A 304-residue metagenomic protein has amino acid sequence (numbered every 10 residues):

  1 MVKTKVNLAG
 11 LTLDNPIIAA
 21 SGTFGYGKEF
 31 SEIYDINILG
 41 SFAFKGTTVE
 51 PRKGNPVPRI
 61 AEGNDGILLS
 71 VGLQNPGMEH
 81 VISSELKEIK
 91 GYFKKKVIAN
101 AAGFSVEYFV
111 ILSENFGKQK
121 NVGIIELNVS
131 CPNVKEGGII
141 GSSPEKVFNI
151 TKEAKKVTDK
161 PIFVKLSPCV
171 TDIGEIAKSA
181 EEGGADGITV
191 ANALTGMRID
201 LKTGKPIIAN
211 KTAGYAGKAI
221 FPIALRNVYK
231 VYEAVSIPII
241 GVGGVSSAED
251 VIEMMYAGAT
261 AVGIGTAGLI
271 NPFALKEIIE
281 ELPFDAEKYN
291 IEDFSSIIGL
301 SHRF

Functional and structural regions predicted by a protein language model:
M1-V97, A102-G103, I278: N-terminal capping/small domains of soluble enzymes
I17-A20, G40-F44, V97-A101, I125-L127 (+5 more regions): Hydrophobic faces of well-ordered beta-strands that scaffold small-molecule active sites in alpha/beta enzyme cores
F24, N100-G103, L166-D172, F221 (+1 more regions): Glycine-rich beta-to-alpha transition loops that act as phosphate-gripper elements at the mouths of alpha/beta enzyme
K28-Y34, F109-Q119, V170-G183, Y232-S236 (+1 more regions): Catalytic cores of alpha/beta
F44-V49, V129-N133, G187-M197, G244-V245 (+1 more regions): Glycine-rich phosphate-binding active-site loops on the catalytic face of alpha/beta enzymes
G54-D65, I199-A213, M255, A267-E292: C-terminal helical cap(s) of enzyme catalytic domains, especially alpha/beta-barrels
I67, C131-E145, I176-E233, I237: Glycine/Thr-rich beta-alpha phosphate-binding loop at enzyme active sites
K90, A101-T158, L166, G174-D186 (+1 more regions): Conserved alpha/beta-domain cores
